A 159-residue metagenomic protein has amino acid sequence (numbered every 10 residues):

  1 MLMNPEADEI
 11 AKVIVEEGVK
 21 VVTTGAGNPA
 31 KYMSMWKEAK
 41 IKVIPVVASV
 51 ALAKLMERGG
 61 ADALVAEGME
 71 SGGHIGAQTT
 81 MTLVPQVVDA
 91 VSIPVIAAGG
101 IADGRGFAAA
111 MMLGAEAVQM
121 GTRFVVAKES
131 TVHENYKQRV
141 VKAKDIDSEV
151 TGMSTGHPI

Functional and structural regions predicted by a protein language model:
M1-P94: Active-site entrance/lid segments in N-terminal catalytic domains of soluble metabolic enzymes
T80-I96, A102-I159: Conserved active-site-proximal phosphate/metal-binding subdomains
